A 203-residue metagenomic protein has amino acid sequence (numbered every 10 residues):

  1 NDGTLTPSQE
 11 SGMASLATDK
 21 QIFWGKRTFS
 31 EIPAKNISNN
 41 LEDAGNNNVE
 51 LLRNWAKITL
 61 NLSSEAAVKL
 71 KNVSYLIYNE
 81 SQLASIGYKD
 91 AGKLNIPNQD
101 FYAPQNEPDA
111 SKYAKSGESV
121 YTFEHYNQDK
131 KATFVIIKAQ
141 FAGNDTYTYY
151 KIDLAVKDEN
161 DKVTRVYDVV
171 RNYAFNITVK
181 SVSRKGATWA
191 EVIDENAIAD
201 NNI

Functional and structural regions predicted by a protein language model:
N1-P7, K57-Y173, S181: Tryptophan-paired
D2-G45, Y149-V156: Structured interaction patches on ligand/partner-binding surfaces of diverse proteins
N47-R53: Short, solvent-exposed beta-strand/turn "edge" segments of beta-rich domains on protein surfaces
S181-I203: Intrinsically disordered, low-complexity repeat and linker tracts
